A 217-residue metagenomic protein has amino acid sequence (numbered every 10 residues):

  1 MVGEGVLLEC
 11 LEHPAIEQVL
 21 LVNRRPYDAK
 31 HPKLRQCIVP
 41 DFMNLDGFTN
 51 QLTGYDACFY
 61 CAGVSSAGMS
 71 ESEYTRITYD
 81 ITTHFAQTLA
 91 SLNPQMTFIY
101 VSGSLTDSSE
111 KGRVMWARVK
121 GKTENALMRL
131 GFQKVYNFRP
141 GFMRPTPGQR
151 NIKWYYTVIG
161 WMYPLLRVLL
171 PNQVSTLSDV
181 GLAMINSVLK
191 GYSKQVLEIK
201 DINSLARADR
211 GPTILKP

Functional and structural regions predicted by a protein language model:
G3-E4: N-terminal Rossmann-fold NAD(P) dinucleotide-binding loop
L7, L11-E12: Gly/Ala-rich phosphate-binding loop of Rossmann-like dinucleotide-binding domains, activating on the conserved
L21-D28: Short, polar loop motifs at secondary-structure junctions
V22, C58-A62, F98-S104, F138-P140: SDR active-site strand-loop-helix element
D28, R35-H84, T88-L92, L105-D107: NAD(P)H-binding glycine-rich loop region in Rossmannoid oxidoreductase-like domains and their noncatalytic homologs
P32, S108-G211: Oxidoreductase cofactor-interface core, primarily capturing Rossmann-like NAD(P)-dependent enzymes
